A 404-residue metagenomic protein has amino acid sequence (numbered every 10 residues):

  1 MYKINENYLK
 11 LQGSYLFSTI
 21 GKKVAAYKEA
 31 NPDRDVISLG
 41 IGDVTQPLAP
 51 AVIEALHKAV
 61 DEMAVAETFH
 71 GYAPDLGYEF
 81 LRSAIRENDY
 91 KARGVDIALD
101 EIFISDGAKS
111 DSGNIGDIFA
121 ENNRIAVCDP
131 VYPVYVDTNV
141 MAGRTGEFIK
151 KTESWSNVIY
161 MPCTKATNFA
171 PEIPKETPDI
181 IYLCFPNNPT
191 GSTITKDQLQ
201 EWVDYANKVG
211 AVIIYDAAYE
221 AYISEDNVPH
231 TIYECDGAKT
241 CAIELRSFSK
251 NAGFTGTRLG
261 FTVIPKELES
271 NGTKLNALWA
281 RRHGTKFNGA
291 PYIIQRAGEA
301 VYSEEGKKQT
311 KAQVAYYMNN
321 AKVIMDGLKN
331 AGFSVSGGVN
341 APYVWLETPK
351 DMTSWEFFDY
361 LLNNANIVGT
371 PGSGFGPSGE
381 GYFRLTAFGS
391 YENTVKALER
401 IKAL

Functional and structural regions predicted by a protein language model:
Y2-D106, V301-E304: N-terminal small-domain helix-loop-helix segment of the aminotransferase-like
N31, A142, K208-V209, A331 (+1 more regions): Helix C-cap/helix->beta junction micro-motif
A66-Y205, E220-C235, I243: Conserved core of the PLP fold type I
E87, V95, D351, Y360-T370 (+1 more regions): PLP-dependent enzyme catalytic core of the Aspartate aminotransferase-like
V127, Y215, G369-P371: Hydrophobic residues in well-ordered beta-strands that form the structural core
E234-A315, K322-D326: Conserved core segment of the aminotransferase class I/II
E299, V314-M325, V335-E347, G379: Conserved glycine-rich beta-strand-loop-beta hairpin in the small C-terminal domain of fold type I
